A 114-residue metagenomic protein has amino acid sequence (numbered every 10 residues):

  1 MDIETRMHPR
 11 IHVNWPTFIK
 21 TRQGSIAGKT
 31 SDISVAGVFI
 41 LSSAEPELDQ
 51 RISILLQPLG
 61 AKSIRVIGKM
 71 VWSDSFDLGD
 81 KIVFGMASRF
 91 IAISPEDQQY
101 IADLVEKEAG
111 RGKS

Functional and structural regions predicted by a protein language model:
M1-V35, A102-S114: N-terminal helix initiation/capping motif
H8, L41-E45, A61: Short, surface-exposed secondary-structure edge patches
V13, I26, I52, I64-V66 (+1 more regions): Hydrophobic core residues within well-ordered beta-strands of beta-rich domains
P16-I19, D49-I64: Short conserved beta-strand and strand-loop elements enriched in small hydrophobics with frequent Asp/Gly
R22, V35, S73-G79, P95: Short, conserved beta-turn/loop elements at beta-strand boundaries and strand-helix junctions
T30, G68-M70: Conserved hydrophobic positions within beta-strands
L56-P58, M70, F90: Hydrophobic beta-strand positions in extracellular immunoglobulin-like domains
L78-S114: C-terminal output/interaction extensions
